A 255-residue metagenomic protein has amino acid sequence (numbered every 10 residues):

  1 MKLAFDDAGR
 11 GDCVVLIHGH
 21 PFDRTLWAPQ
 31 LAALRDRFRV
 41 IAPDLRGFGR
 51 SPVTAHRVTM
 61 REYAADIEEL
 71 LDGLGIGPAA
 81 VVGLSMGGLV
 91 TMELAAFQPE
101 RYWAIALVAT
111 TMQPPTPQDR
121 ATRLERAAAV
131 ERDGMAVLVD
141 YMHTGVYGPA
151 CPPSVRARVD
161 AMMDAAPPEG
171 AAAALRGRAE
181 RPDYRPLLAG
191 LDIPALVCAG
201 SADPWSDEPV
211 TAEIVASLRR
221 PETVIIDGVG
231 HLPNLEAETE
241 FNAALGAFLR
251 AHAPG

Functional and structural regions predicted by a protein language model:
D6-H56, M60, L70: Conserved HGGG/HGGXW glycine-rich cap/lid loop of the alpha/beta-hydrolase fold
A64-A79: Conserved acidic catalytic loop of the alpha/beta-hydrolase fold
G77-T116: Conserved hydrolase catalytic core segment
P115-A121, R132-G190: Conserved alpha/beta-hydrolase catalytic His-Asp/Glu region
L191, V197-A199: Short beta-strand/loop motif that positions the catalytic acidic residue of the alpha/beta-hydrolase fold
I193, D207-A216: Short alpha-helix in the alpha/beta-hydrolase fold that links the catalytic acid
S201-S206: Acidic catalytic loop of the alpha/beta-hydrolase fold
P221-G255: Catalytic active-site module of serine/aspartate enzymes centered on a nucleophile-bearing elbow/loop
